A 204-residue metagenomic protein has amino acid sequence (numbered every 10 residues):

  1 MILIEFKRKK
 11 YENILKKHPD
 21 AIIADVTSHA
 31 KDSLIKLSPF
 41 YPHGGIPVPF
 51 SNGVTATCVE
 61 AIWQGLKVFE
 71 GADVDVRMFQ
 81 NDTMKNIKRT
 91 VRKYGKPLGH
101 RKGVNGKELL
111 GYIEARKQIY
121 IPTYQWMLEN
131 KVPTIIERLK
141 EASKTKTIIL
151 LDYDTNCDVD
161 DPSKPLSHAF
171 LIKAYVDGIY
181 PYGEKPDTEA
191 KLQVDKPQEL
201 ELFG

Functional and structural regions predicted by a protein language model:
M1-G204: Charged, low-complexity intrinsically disordered segments
